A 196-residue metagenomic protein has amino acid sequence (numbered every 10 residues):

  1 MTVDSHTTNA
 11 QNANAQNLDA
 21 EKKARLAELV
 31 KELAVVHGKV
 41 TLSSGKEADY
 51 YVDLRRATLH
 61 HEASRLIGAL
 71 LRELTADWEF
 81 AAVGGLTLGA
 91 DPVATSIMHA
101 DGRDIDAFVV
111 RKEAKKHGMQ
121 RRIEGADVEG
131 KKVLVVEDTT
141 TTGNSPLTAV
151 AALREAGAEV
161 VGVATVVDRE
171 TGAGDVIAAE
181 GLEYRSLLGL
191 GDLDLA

Functional and structural regions predicted by a protein language model:
T2-H6, A15-D77: Active-site-facing substrate-recognition patch
T2-H6, N17-L29, A151-A196: PRPP-dependent phosphoribosyltransferase catalytic core
L71-A81, V150, R154-A156: Phosphate/pyrophosphate-binding loops at sites that engage ATP/ADP/AMP, CoA/4′-phosphopantetheine, polyphosphate
W78-G89, A164: Short glycine-rich phosphate-binding loop at a beta-alpha junction
A81, K131, V161: Conserved acidic residues
A94-L134, T142-T148: Short, glycine/charge-rich flexible loops or terminal/linker lids adjacent to PRPP-binding catalytic cores
